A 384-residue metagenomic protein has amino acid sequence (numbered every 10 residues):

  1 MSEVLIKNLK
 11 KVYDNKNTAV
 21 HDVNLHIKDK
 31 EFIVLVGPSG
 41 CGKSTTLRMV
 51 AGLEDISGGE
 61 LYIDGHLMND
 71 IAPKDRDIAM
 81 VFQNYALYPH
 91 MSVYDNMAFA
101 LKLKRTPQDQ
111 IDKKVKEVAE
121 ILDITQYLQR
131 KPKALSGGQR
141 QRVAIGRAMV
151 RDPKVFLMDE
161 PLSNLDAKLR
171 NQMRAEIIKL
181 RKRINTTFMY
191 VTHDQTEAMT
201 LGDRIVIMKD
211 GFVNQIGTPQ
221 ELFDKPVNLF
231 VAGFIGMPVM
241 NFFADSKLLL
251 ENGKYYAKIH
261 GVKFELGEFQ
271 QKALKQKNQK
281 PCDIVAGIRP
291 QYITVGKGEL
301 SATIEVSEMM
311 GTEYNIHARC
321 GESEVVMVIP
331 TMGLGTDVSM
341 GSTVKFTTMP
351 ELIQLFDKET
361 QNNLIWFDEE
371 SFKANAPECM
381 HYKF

Functional and structural regions predicted by a protein language model:
L5, H26, Y62, K345-T347: ABC ATPase nucleotide-binding domain
V23-V34: Pre-Walker A (P-loop) beta-loop-beta motif of ABC nucleotide-binding domains
V36-P38: The feature captures the beta-strand-to-loop junction immediately N-terminal to the Walker
A51: Helix-to-loop junction immediately C-terminal to a conserved catalytic motif
G59-L67: Conserved ABC transporter NBD signature motif
P73-F230, F234: ABC ATPase nucleotide-binding domains
E251-F384: Non-catalytic connector elements of ABC transporters
